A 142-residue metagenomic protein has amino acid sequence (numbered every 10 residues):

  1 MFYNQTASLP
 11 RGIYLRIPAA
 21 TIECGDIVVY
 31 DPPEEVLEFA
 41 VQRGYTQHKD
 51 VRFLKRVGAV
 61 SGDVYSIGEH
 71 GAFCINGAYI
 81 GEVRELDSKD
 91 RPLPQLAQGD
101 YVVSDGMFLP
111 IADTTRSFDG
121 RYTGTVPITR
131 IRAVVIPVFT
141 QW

Functional and structural regions predicted by a protein language model:
M1-W142: Extended hydrophobic leader/signal-anchor segments used for secretion and membrane insertion
